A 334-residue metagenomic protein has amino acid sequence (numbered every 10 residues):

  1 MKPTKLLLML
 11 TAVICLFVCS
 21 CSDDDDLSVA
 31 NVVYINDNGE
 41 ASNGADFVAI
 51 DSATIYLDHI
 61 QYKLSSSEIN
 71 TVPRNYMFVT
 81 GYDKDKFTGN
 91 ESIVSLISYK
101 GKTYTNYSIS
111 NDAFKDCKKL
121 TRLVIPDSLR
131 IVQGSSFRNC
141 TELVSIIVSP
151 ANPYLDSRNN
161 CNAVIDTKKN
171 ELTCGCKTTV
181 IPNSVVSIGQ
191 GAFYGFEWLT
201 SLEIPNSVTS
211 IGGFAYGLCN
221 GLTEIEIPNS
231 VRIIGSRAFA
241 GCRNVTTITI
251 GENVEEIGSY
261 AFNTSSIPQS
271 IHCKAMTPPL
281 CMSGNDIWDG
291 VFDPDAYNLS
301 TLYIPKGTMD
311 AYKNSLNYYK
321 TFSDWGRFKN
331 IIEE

Functional and structural regions predicted by a protein language model:
M1-C19: Sec-dependent bacterial lipoprotein signal peptides
F17-Y56: Bacterial Sec-dependent N-terminal signal peptides
S66-N70, R74, D85-S108, C117-I131 (+8 more regions): Structural signature of tandem-repeat unit edges
N111-D112, G134-S136, G189-A192, G212-G217 (+3 more regions): Consensus positions within tandem repeat domains that build extended binding/scaffold surfaces
D166-K169: Short acidic-glycine loop/turn motifs at beta-strand connectors
G284-F292, D310-F328: Short, aromatic/basic amphipathic alpha-helical patches
